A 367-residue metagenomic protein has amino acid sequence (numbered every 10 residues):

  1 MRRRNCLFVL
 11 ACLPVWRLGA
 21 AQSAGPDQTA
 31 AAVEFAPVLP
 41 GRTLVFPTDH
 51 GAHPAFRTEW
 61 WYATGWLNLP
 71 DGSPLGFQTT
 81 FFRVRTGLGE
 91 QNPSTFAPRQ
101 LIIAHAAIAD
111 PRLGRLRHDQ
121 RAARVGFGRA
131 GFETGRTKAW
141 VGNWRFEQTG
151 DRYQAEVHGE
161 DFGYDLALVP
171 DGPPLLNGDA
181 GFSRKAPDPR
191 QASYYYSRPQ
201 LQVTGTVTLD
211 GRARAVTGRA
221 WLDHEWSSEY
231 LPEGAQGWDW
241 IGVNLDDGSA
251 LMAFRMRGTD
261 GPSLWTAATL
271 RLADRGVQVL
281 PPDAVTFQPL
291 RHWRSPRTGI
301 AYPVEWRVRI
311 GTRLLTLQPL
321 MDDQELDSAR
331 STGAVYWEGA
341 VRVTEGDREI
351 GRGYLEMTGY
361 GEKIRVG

Functional and structural regions predicted by a protein language model:
N5-A24: N-terminal export signals
Q22-G367: Structured soluble/peripheral alpha/beta segments that form catalytic or ligand/cofactor-binding pockets
